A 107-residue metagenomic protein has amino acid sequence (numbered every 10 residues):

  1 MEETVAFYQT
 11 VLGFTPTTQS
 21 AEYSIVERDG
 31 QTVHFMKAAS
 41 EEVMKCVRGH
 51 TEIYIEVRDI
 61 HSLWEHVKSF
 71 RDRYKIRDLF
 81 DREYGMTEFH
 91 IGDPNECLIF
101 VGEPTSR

Functional and structural regions predicted by a protein language model:
M1, I53-L98: Vicinal oxygen chelate
M1-V5, T51-I53, E103-R107: N-terminal beta-strand motif that seeds the catalytic metal site of vicinal oxygen chelate
E2-T15: Amphipathic alpha-helical segments
Q9-T10, E27, K68: Alpha-helical segments within the soluble intracellular
G13-T18, Y74-I76: Short secondary-structure junctions
T15-R48, L98-E103: Conserved short beta-strand elements that form part of the metal-binding/catalytic scaffold of enzyme active sites
E42, G85, R107: Flexible, glycine-rich phosphate/dinucleotide-binding loops and adjacent beta-alpha linkers at cofactor/substrate
